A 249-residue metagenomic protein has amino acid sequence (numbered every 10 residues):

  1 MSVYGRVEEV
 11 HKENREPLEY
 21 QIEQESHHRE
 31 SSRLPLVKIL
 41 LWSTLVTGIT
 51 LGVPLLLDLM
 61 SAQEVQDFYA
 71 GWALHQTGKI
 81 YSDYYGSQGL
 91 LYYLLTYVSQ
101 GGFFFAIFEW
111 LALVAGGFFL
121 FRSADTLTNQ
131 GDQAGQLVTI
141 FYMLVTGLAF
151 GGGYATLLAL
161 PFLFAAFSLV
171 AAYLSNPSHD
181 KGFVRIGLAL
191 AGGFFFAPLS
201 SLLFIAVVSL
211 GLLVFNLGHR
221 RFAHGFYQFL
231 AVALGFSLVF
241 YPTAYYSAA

Functional and structural regions predicted by a protein language model:
M1-L51, V232-A233: Start-transfer (signal-anchor) and selected internal transmembrane alpha helices of multi-pass inner/ER membrane
L55-A70, I80-L95: Extracytoplasmic catalytic/substrate-binding loops of multi-pass membrane glycan-assembly enzymes
G86, L90, L94, Q100-F118: Loop-to-helix entry region of an early transmembrane alpha helix in multi-pass inner-membrane enzymes
L111, G117-G147, L160-P161: Transmembrane-helix signature of polytopic, membrane-embedded enzymes that assemble or transfer cell-envelope glycans
D125-Q130, F164-R185, G218-H219: Membrane-interface transmembrane helices that cradle and orient dolichyl/undecaprenyl
A149-A159: Short acidic/glycine- and proline-prone juxtamembrane loop motifs at membrane-interface regions of multi-pass membrane
G182-P198, F204-I205, S209: Membrane-interface alpha helices of multi-pass inner-membrane proteins
L203-G235: Perimembrane helix-loop-helix junctions
